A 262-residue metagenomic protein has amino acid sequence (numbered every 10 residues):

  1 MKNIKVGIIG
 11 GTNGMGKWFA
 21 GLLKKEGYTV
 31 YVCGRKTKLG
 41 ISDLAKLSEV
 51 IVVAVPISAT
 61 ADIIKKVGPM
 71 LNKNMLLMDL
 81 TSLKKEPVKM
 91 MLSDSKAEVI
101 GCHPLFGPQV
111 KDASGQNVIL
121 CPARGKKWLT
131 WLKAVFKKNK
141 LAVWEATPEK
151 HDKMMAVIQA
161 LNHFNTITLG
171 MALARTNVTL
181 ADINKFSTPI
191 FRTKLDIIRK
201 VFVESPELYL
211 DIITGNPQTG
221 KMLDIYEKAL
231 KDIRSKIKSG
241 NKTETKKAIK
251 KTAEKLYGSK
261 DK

Functional and structural regions predicted by a protein language model:
M1-D43: NAD(P)+-binding Rossmann beta1-loop-alpha1 motif at the extreme N-terminus of oxidoreductases
K2-N3, N74, G115: Phosphate-coordination loops involved in phosphoryl transfer and adenosine-cofactor binding
I8-I9, V53, L120: Hydrophobic Val/Ile/Leu positions in short beta-strands of Rossmann-like dinucleotide-binding domains
D43-G68: Rossmann-like NAD(P)-binding element
L71-E86: ADP-ribose/adenylate-binding Rossmann-like module
K84-A146, D152-M155: Rossmann-fold dinucleotide-binding core
Q116, H151-N177, N184-V203: Active-site-proximal catalytic alpha-helix in oxidoreductases
D182-D261: Interdomain hinge/lid region at the active-site interface of Rossmann-like NAD(P)-dependent oxidoreductases
